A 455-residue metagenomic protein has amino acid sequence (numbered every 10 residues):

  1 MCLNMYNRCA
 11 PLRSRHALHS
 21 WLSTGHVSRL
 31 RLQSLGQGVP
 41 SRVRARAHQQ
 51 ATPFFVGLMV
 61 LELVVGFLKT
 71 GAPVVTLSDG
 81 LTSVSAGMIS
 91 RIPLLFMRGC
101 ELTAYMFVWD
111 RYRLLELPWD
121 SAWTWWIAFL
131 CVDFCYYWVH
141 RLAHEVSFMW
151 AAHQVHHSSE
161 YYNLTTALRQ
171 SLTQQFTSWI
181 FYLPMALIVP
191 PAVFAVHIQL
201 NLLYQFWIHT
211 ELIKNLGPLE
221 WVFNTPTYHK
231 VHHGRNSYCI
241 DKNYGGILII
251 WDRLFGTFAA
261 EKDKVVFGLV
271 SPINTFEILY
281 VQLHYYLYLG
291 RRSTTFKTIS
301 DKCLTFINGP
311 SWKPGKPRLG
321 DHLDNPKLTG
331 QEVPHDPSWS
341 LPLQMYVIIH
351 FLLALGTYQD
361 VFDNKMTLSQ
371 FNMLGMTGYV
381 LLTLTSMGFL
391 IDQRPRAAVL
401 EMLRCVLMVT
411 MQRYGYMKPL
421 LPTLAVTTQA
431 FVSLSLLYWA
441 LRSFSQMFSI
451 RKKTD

Functional and structural regions predicted by a protein language model:
C2-L35, Y161-T165, P190, W207-H350 (+5 more regions): Cytosolic/stromal cytosol-facing helical appendages immediately following the last transmembrane segment
L12-H16, S34-F55: Hydrophobic transmembrane alpha-helical segments in integral membrane proteins
V43-F54, L77-L94: Alpha-helical transmembrane segments in multi-pass membrane proteins
H48-V56, M366-G378: Structural signature of hydrophobic alpha-helical transmembrane segments
V60-L81: Membrane-interface helix-loop junction between the first two transmembrane segments
S85-G99, L117-L279: Membrane-embedded catalytic scaffold of the fatty acid hydroxylase/desaturase
A186-V196, M366, R394, Y416-L421: Transmembrane helix interruption/hinge and helix-loop junction motifs
L400-L407: Central hydrophobic cores of alpha-helical transmembrane segments in multi-pass integral membrane proteins
